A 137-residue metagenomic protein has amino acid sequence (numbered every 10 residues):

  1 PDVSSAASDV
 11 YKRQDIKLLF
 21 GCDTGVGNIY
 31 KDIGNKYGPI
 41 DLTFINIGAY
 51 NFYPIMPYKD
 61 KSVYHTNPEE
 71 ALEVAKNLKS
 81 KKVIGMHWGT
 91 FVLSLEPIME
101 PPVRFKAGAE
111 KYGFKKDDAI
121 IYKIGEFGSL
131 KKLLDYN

Functional and structural regions predicted by a protein language model:
P1-A7, Y11: Single conserved hydrophobic/aromatic residue that forms the stacking wall/gate of nucleotide- or nucleobase-binding
K12-L18: Beta-strand-turn-beta hairpins that frame and shape the catalytic cleft of phosphate-ester-processing enzymes
K17, G25-Y122: Cap/insert and terminal regions of metallo-dependent hydrolase folds
G21: Generic enzyme active-site microenvironment
I124-K131: A short acidic, often aromatic-flanked loop/helix-cap motif at beta-alpha or helix-coil junctions that lines enzyme
K132-N137: Short, surface-exposed amphipathic charged segments that create phosphate/polyanion-binding patches used for binding
